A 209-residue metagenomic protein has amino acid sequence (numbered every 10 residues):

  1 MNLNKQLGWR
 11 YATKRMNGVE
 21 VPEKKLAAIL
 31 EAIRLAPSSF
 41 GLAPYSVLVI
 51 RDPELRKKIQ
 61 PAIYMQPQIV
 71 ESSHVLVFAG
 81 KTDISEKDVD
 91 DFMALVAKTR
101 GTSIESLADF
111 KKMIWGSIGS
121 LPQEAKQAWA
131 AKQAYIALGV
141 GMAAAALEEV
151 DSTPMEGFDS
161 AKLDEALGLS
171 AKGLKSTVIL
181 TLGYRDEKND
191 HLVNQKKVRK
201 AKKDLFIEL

Functional and structural regions predicted by a protein language model:
M1-L209: Acidic, surface-exposed loops and disordered segments
